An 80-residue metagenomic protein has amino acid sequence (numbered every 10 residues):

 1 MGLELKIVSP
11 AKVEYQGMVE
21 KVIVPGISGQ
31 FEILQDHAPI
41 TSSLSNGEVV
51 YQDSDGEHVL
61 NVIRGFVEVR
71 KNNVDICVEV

Functional and structural regions predicted by a protein language model:
G2-V80: Compact, glycine-rich, soluble single-domain proteins
